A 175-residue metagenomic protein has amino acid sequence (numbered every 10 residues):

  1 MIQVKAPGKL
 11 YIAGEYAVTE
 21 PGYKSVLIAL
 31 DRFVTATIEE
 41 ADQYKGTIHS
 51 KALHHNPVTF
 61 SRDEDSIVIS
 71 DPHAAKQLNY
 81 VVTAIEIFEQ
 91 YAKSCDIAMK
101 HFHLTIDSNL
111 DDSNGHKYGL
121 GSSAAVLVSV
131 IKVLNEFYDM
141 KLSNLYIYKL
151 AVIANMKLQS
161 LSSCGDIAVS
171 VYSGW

Functional and structural regions predicted by a protein language model:
M1-G119, K132-L142, S173-W175: ATP-binding N-lobe of GHMP and related small-molecule kinases
S123: Short, conserved phosphate/pyrophosphate- and ester-handling motifs at nucleotide-, phospho-/glycolipid
S129: Active-site signature of alpha/beta-hydrolase-fold catalytic machinery across serine- and Asp/Cys-nucleophile hydrolases
L142-W175: Alpha/beta catalytic cores of group-transfer enzymes, especially the acyltransferase/condensing modules of polyketide
